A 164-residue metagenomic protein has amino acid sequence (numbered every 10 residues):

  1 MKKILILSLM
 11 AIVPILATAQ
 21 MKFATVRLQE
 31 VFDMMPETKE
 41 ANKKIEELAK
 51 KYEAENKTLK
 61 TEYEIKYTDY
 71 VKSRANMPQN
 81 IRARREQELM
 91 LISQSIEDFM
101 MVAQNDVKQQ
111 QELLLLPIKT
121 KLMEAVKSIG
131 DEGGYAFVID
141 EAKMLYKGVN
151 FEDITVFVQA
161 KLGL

Functional and structural regions predicted by a protein language model:
M1-K22: Bacterial Sec-dependent N-terminal signal peptides
Q20-L164: Amphipathic, charged alpha-helical segments and their helix-to-coil junctions in extracytoplasmic/peripheral assemblies
